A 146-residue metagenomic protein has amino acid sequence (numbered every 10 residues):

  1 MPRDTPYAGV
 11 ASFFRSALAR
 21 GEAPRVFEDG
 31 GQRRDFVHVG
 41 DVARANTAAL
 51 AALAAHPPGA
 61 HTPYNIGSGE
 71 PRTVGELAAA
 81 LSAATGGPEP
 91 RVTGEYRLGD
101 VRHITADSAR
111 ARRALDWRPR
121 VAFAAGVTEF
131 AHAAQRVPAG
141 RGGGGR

Functional and structural regions predicted by a protein language model:
M1-G9: Flexible, glycine-rich beta-alpha linker
G9-V10, A106: Short, conserved clusters of charged catalytic residues that mark active-site and nucleotide-handling motifs
S16-R146: C-terminal substrate-binding subdomain of Rossmann-fold SDR/epimerase-dehydratase oxidoreductases
